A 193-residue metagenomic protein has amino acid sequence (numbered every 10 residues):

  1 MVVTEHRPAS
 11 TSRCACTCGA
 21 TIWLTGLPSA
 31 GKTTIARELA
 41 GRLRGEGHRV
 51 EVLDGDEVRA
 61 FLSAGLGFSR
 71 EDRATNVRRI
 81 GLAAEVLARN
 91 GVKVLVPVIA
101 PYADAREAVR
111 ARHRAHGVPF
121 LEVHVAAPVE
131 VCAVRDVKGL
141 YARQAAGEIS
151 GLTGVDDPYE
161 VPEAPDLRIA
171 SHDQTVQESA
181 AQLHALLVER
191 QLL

Functional and structural regions predicted by a protein language model:
M1-T21: Extreme N-terminal, non-catalytic leader segments that precede Walker-type/kinase nucleotide-binding cores
L24: Hydrophobic anchor at the beta1->P-loop junction of P-loop NTPases
P28: The conserved Walker
K32: Conserved lysine of the Walker
R37-E85, R89: Conserved substrate/cofactor phosphate-moiety recognition/catalytic segment in nucleotide-dependent phosphotransferases
V52, F120-E122, D166-R168: Conserved beta-strand scaffold positions in the cores of enzyme catalytic domains, especially in NTP/NDP-utilizing
F61-F68, A84-A145, G151: ATP-dependent NMP and nucleoside kinases share a basic, alpha-helical "lid"
A126-V129, V134-Q182, E189-L193: Small-molecule kinase domains that catalyze NTP-dependent phosphoryl transfer to phosphate-bearing small molecules
